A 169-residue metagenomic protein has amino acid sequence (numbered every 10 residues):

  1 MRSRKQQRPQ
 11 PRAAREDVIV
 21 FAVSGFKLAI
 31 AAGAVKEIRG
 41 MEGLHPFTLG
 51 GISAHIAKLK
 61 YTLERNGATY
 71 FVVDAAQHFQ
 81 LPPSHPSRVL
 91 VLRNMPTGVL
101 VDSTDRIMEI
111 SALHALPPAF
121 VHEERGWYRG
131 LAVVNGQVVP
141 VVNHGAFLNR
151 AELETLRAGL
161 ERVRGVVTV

Functional and structural regions predicted by a protein language model:
M1-V169: An acidic, low-aromatic, low-complexity terminal/linker signal
